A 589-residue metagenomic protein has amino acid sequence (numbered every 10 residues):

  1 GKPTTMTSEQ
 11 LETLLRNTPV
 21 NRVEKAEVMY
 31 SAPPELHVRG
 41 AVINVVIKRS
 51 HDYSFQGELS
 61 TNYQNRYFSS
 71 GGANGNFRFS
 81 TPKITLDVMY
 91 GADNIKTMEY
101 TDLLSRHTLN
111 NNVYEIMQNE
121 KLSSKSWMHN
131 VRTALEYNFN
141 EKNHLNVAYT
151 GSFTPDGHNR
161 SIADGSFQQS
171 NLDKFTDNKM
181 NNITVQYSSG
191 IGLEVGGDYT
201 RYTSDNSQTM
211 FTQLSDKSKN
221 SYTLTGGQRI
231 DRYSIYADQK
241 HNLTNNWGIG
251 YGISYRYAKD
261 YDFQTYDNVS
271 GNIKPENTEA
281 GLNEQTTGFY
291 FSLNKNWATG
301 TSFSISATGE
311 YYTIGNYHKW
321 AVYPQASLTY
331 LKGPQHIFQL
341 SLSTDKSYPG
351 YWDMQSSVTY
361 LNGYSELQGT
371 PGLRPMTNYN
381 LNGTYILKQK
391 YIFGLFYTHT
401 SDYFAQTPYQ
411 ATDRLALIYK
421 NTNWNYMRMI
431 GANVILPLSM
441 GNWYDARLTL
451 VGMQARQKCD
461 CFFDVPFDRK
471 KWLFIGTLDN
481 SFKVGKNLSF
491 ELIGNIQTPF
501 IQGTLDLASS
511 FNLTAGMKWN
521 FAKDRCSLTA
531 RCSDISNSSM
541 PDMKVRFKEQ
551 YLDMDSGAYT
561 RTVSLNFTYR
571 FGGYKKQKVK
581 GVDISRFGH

Functional and structural regions predicted by a protein language model:
T4-S31: Short acidic/polar hinge/loop motifs at secondary-structure boundaries that mediate gating or recognition
L11-T13, E27-V28, V38-S60, A73: N-terminal periplasmic accessory domains that precede and gate Gram-negative outer-membrane beta-barrel machines
G40, E99-N112, S152, G157-D173 (+12 more regions): Outer-membrane beta-barrel translocator domains and adjoining extracellular loop/strand segments of Gram-negative
T61-Y67, T81, A92-K96, G151-P155 (+14 more regions): Transmembrane beta-strands of outer-membrane beta-barrel pores
I84, M128-T154, D173-P324, L331-Q335 (+3 more regions): Face-selective signature of the C-terminal outer-membrane beta-barrel domain
L282, K346-L395, H399-S401, L417-G431 (+2 more regions): Outer-membrane beta-barrel signature, preferentially recognizing the C-terminal barrel domain of Gram-negative
N423-Q497: Gram-negative outer-membrane beta-barrel transporters
F521-H589: C-terminal beta-signal and adjacent terminal beta-strands/loops of Gram-negative outer-membrane beta-barrel proteins
